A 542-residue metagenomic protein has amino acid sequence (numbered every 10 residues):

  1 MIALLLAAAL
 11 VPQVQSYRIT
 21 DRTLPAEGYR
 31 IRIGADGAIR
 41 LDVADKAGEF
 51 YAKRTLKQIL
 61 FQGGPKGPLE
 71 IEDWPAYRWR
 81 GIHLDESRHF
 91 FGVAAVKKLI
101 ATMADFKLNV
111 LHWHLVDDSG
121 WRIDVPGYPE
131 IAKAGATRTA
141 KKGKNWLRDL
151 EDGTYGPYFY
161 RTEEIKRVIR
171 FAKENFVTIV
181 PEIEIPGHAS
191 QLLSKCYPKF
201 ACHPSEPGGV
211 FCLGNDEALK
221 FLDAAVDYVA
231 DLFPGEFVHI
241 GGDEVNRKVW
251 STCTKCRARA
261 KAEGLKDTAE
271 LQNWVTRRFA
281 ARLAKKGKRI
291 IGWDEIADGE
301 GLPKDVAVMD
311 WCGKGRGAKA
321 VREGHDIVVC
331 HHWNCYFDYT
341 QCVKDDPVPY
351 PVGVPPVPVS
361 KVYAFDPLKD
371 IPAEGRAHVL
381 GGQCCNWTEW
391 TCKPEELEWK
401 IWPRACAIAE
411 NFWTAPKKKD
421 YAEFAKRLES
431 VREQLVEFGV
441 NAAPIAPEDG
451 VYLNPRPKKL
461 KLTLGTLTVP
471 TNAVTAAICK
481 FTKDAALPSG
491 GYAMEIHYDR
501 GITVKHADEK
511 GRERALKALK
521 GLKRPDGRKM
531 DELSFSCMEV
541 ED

Functional and structural regions predicted by a protein language model:
M1-R80, R289-A297, L302-K304, A422-D542: Acidic, contiguous N-terminal accessory segments
L24-H239, R278, R282, Q383-T388 (+3 more regions): Feature activates predominantly on carbohydrate-active enzymes
F90-G92, D118-D124, P186-L192, H239 (+5 more regions): Flexible loop/turn segments at secondary-structure boundaries
G92, P157, R161, G214 (+7 more regions): Residue-level preference for long, well-ordered alpha-helices that form the structural scaffold of enzyme catalytic
V96-L99, I165-K166, G313-G315, A364-L368 (+1 more regions): Short alpha-helical segments and helix-capping/turn motifs at coil-helix boundaries
P129-I131, Y197-F200, A307-D310, D345-V348: Short, hinge-like loop/turn segments at secondary-structure boundaries
L192-S194, A201-V306, W311-K319, E323: Active-site neighborhood of glycoside hydrolase catalytic domains
I290-E295, E300-V306, C312-K459, N472-T475: Flexible, acidic glycine-rich loops studded with aromatic residues
